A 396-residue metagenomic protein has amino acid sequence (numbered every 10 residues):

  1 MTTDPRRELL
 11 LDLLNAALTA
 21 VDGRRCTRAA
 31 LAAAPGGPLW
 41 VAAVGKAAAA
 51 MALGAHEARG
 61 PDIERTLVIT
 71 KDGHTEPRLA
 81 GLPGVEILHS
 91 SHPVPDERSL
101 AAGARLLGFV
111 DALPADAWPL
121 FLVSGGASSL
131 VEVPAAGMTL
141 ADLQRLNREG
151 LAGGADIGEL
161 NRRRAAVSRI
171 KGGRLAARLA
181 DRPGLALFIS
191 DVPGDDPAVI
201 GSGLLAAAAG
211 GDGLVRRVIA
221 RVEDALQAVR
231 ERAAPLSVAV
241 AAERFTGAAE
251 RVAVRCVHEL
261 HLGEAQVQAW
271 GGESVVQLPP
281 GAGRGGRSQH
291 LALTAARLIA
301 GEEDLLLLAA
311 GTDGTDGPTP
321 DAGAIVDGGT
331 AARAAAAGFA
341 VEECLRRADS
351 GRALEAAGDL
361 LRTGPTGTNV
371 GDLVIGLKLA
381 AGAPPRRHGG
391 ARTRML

Functional and structural regions predicted by a protein language model:
M1-A42, A50-M51: An N-terminal, well-structured beta->alpha segment
A42-A43, L67-T70, L120-G125, A186-V192 (+3 more regions): Short beta-strand segments
M51-L79: Active-site cofactor/substrate anionic-group-binding motifs, chiefly glycine- and Lys/Arg-rich phosphate-binding loops
K71-A115: Glycine-rich oxoanion-binding loops at beta->alpha junctions
A136-G211: Internal gly/pro-rich beta-alpha loop/helix module that stabilizes soluble enzyme cofactors or their anionic handles
M138-D156, A208-D212, G281-L307: Gly/Ser/Thr-rich active-site loops/lids in small-molecule metabolic enzymes that frequently grip phosphoryl groups
G210-R284: Glycine-rich phosphate/diphosphate-binding loops and the adjacent beta-loop-alpha structural elements that coordinate
T294-G382, H388, T393-L396: Internal helix-turn-beta structural module
